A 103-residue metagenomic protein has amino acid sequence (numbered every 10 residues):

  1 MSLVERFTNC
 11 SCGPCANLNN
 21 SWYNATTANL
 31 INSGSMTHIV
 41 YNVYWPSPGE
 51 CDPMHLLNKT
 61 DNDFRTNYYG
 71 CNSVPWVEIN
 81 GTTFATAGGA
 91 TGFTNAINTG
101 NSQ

Functional and structural regions predicted by a protein language model:
M1-Y44: Local sequence-structure signature of Cys/Sec-based thiol-disulfide redox active-site neighborhoods
S2-L3, G34-I39, D52, S73-P75 (+1 more regions): Generic structural motif recognizing short loop/turn segments at the entrances and edges of beta-strands
P14-A16, P48-E50, T86-G89: Extracytoplasmic/secreted cell-surface and envelope-processing proteins
A25, S33, H38-T66: Extended polysaccharide-engagement surfaces of secreted carbohydrate-active enzymes
L56-L57, F64, Y69-Q103: Non-catalytic, surface beta->alpha helical segment in thiol-disulfide oxidoreductase systems
